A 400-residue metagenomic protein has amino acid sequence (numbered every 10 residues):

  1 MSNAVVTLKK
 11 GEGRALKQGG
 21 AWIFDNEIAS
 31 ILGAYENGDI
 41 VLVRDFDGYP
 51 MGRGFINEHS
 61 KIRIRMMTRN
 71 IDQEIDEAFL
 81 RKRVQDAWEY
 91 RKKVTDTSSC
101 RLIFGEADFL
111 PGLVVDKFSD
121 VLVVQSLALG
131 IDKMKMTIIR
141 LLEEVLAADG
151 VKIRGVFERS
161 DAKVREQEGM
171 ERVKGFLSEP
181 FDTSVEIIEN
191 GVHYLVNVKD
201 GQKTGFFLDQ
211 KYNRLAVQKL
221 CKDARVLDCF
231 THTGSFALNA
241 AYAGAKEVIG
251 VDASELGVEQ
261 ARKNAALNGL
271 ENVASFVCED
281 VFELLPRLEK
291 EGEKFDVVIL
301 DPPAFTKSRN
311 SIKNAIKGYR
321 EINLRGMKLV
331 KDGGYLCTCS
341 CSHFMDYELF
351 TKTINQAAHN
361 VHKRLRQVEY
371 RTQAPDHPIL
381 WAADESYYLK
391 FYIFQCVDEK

Functional and structural regions predicted by a protein language model:
M1-S119: Non-catalytic accessory regions of SAM-dependent methyltransferases
S60, G130-D132, Q202-K203: Short, surface-exposed beta-strand-loop junctions and turns on beta-sheet-rich folds
R65-E74, V123-K135: Short histidine-centered catalytic/ligand-binding loop motif
A78, K82, D86-Y90, V94 (+2 more regions): A short, charged
I103-D116, K135-F206: Non-catalytic substrate-recognition/targeting regions of SAM-dependent transferases
G175, E179-K400: Rossmann-like S-adenosyl-L-methionine
